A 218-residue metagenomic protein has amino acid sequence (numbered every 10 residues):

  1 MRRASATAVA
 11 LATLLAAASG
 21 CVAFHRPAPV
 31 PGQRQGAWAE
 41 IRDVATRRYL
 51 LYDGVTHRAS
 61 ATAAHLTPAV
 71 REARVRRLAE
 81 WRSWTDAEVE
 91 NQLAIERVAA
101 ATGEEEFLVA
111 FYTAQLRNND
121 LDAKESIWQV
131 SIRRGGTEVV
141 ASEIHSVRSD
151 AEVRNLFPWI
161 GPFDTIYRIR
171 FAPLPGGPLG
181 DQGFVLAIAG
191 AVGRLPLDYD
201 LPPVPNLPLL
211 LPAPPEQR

Functional and structural regions predicted by a protein language model:
M1-V9: Bacterial N-terminal signal peptides that target proteins for export
V9-L15: Hydrophobic helical h-region of N-terminal Sec-dependent signal peptides in bacterial secretory/periplasmic proteins
A17-G20: C-terminal motif of bacterial Sec signal peptides marking the signal peptidase cleavage site
V22-R218: Conserved functional micro-motifs across diverse proteins
